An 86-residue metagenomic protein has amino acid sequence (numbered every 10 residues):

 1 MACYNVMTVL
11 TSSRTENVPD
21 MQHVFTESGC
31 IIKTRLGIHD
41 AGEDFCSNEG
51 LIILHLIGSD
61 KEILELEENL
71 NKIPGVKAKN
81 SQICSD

Functional and structural regions predicted by a protein language model:
M1-D86: Long, contiguous binding/interaction regions
